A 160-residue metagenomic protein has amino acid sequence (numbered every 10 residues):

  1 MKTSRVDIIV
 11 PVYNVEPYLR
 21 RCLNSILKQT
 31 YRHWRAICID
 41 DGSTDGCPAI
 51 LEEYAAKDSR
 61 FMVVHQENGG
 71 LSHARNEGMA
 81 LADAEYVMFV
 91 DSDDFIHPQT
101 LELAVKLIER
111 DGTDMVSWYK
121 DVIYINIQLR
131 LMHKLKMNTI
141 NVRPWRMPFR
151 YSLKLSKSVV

Functional and structural regions predicted by a protein language model:
M1-V160: Nucleotide-sugar donor-binding/catalytic module of glycosyltransferases that assemble extracellular/cell-envelope
